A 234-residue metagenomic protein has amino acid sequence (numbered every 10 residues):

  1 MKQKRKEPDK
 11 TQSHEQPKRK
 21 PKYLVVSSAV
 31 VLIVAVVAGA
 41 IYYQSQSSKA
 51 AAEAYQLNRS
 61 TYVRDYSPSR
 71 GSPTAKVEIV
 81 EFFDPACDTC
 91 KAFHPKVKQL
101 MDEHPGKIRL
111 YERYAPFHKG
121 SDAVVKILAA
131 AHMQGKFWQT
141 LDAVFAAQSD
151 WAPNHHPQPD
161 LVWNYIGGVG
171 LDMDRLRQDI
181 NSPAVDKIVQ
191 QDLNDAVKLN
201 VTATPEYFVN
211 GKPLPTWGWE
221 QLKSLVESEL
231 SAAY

Functional and structural regions predicted by a protein language model:
M1-A38, Y42, N164-Y234: C-terminal cap of thioredoxin/glutaredoxin-like
S45-R59: Ser/Thr/Pro/Gly-rich low-complexity linker/stalk segments immediately outside membranes or between
S60-V77, D102: A short beta-strand-turn-helix
T61-Y62, A92, I188: Short secondary-structure boundary/capping elements
V63-P68, K96-K98, L193-D195: A generic local structural motif
P68-R70, W151, L214: Short clusters of hydrophobic/aromatic residues that line enzyme substrate/ligand-binding pockets
S72, E81, T216: Conserved strand-loop elements at the edges of beta-sheets that form or border functional pockets
A75, V80-A86, K91-G167, V197-T202 (+1 more regions): Structural alpha/beta surface segment adjacent to cysteine/selenocysteine redox centers across thiol/disulfide enzymes
